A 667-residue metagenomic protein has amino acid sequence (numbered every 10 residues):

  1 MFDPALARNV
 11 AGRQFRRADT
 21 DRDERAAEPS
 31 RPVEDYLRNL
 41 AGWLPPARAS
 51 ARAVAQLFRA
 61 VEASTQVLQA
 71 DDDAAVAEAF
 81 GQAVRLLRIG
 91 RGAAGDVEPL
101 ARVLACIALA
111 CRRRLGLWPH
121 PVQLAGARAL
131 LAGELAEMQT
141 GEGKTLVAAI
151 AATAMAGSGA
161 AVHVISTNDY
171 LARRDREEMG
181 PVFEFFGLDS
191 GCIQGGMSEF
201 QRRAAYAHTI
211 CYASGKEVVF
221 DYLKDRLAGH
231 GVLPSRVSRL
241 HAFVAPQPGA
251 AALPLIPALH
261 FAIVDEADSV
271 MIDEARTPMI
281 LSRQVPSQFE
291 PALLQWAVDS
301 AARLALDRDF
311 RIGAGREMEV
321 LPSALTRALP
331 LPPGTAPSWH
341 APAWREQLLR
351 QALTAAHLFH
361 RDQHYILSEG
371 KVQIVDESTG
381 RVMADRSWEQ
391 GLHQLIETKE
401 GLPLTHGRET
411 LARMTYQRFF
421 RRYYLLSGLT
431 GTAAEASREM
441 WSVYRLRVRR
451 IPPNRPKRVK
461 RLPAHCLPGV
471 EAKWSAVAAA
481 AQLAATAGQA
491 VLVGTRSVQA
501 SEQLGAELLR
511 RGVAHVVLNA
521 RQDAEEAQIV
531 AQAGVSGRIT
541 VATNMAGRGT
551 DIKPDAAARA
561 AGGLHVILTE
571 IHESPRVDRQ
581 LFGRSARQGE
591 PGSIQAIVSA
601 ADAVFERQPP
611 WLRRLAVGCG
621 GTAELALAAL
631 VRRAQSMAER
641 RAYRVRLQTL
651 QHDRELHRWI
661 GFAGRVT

Functional and structural regions predicted by a protein language model:
M1-G620, L627-T667: Conserved P-loop NTPase motor core
